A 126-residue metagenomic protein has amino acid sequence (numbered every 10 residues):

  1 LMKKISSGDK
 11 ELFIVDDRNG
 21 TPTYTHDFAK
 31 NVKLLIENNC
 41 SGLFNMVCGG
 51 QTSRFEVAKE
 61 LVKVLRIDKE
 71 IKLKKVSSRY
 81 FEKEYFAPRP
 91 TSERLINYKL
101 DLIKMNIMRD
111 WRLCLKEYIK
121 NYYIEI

Functional and structural regions predicted by a protein language model:
L1, T25, A29, R54-A58 (+2 more regions): A general structural signal for well-ordered alpha-helical segments in protein cores
L1-G20, T25-K30: NAD(P)-dependent short-chain dehydrogenase/reductase
V15-G20, N45, G49, P88 (+1 more regions): Conserved short-loop catalytic and cofactor-binding motifs
G20-T23, T52, L95, N106-R109: Residue-level signal for the nucleotide or nucleotide-sugar donor/cofactor binding architecture
F28, V32, M46, V57 (+2 more regions): Non-catalytic, hydrophobic alpha-helical segments
N31, N38-Y85, Y122, I126: Mid/C-terminal beta-alpha module of Rossmann-like enzyme folds, strongest in SDR-family dehydrogenases/epimerases
F81-D101: A hydrophobic C-terminal alpha-helical subdomain
D110-I126: Amphipathic terminal alpha-helices
